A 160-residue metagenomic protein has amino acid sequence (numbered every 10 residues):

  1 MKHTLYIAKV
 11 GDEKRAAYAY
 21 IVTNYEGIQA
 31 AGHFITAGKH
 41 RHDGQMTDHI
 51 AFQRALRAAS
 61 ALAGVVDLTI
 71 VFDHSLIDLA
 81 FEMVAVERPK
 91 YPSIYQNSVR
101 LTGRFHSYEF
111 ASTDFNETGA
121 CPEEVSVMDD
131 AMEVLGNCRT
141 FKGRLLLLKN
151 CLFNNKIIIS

Functional and structural regions predicted by a protein language model:
M1-M46, A58, I159: RNase H-like nuclease fold core
G11-A16, D73-S160: C-terminal functional segments of enzyme domains
E26, A31, A37, A63 (+3 more regions): Feature targets compositionally biased, intrinsically disordered low-complexity regions with long contiguous runs
R41-H49, E87-Y91: Flexible, glycine- and charge-enriched loops at secondary-structure boundaries
A55-V65: Short amphipathic alpha-helices and their capping/turn segments at secondary-structure boundaries
V65-H74: Short glycine-rich phosphate-binding loop at a beta-alpha junction
